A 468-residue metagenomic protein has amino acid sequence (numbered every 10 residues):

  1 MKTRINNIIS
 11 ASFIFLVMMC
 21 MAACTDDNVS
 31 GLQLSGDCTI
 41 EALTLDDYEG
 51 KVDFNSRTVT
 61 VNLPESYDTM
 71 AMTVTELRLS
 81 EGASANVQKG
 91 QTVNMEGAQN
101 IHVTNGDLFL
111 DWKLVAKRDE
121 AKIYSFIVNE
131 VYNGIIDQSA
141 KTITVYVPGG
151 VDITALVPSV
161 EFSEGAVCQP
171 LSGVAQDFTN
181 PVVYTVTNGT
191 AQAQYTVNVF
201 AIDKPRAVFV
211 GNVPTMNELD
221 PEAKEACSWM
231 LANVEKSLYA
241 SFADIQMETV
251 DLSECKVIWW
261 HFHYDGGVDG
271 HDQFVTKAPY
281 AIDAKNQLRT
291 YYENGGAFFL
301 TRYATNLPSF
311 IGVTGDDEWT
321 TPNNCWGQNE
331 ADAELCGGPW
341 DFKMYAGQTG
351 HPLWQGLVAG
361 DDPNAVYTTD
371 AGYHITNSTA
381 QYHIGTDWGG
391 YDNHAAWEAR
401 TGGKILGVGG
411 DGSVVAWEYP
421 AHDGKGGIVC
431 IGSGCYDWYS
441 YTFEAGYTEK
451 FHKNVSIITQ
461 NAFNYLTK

Functional and structural regions predicted by a protein language model:
K2-F13: Bacterial N-terminal signal peptides that target proteins for export
M19-A23: C-terminal motif of bacterial Sec signal peptides marking the signal peptidase cleavage site
C24-R206: Beta-rich interaction/scaffold domains
R206-V208, V429: Conserved beta-strand elements of the Class I
V208, M216-D317: Helical hinge/lid and interdomain linker segments adjacent to catalytic or ligand-binding clefts that mediate domain
G270-I375: A glycine-rich, often tryptophan-bearing local segment used as a flexible ligand/cofactor-contacting loop or short
E334-S433: Catalytic beta-strand/loop cores that center a nucleophilic Ser/Cys/Thr and support acyl-enzyme chemistry
K404, D411-K468: Extracellular ligand-binding/catalytic regions of CAZymes and related secreted enzymes and adhesion modules
